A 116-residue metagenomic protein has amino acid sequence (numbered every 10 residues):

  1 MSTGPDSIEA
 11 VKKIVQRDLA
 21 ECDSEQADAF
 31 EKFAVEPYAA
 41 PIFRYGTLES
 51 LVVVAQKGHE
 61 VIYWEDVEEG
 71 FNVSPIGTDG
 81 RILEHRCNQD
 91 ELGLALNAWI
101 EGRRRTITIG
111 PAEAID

Functional and structural regions predicted by a protein language model:
M1-A40, R44, T78-D116: N-terminal non-globular leader segments, chiefly Sec-dependent signal peptides
F30-G70: Amphipathic, interaction-prone secondary-structure segments
H59-C87: Intrinsically disordered, low-complexity regulatory segments enriched in Ser/Thr/Pro and charged residues
